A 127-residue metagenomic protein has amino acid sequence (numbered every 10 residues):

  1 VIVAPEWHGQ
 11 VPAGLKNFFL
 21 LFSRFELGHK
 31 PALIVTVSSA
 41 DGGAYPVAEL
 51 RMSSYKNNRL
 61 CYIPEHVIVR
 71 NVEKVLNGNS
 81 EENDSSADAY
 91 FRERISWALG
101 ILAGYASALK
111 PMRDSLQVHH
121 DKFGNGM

Functional and structural regions predicted by a protein language model:
I2-N58: Helix-loop-strand module that forms the ligand-binding subsite of alpha/beta enzymes
I63-M127: Glycine-rich phosphate/pyrophosphate-binding loop and the adjoining helix
